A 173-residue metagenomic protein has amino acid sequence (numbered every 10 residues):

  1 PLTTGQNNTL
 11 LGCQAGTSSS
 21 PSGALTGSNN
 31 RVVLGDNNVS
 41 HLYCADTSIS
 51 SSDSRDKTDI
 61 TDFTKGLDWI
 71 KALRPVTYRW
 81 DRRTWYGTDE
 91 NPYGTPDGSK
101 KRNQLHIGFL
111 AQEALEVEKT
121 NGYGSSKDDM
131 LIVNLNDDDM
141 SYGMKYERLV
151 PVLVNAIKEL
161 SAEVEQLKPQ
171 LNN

Functional and structural regions predicted by a protein language model:
P1-D53: Glycine- and small/polar-enriched repetitive beta-structure motifs of secreted/surface proteins
S52-N173: Intramolecular chaperone/auto-protease modules of tailspike-like proteins
